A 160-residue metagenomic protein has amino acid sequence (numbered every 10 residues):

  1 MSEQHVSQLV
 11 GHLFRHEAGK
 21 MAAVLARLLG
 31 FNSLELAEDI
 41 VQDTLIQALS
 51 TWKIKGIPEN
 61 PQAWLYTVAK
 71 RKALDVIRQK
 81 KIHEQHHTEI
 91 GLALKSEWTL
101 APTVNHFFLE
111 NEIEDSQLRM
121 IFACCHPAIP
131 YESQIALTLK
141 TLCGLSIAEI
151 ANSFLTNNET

Functional and structural regions predicted by a protein language model:
E3-H12, A22-V41, W52-E59, N158: Short, charged helix-capping/linker segments at alpha-helix termini
M21, L25, L65, A69-I77: Hydrophobic-face residues of short alpha-helical interaction/recognition segments
D39-I46, E59-R71: Structural recognition of an alpha-helix C-terminal capping motif at a helix-to-coil junction
T44, I121, L137, I150-A151: Hydrophobic positions on the alpha-helical face of helix-turn-helix-like DNA-binding modules
V76-T99, F108: Short, basic/polar amphipathic helix motif occurring as a linker/hinge flanking DNA-binding modules in transcription
H106-E112, R119-I129: Short amphipathic alpha-helical boundary/capping segments
A128-S146: Short amphipathic alpha helix immediately N-terminal
C143-E159: Helix-turn-helix DNA-binding module
